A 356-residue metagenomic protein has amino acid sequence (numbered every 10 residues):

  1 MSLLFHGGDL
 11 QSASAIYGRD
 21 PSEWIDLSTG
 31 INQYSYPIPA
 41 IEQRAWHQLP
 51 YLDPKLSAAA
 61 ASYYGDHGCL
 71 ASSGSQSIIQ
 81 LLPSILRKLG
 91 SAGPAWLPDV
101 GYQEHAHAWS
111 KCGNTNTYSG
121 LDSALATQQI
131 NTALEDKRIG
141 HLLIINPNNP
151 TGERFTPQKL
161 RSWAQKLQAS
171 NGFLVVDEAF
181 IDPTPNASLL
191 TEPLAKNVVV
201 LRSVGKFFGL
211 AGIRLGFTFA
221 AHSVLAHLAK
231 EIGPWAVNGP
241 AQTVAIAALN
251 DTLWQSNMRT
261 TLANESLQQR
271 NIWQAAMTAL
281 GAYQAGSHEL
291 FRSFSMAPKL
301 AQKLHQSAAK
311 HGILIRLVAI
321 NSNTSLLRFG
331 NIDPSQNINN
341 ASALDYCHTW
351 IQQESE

Functional and structural regions predicted by a protein language model:
M1-A59, D66: N-terminal "arm"/small-domain region of PLP-dependent enzymes with the aminotransferase-like
H67-A95, Q103-E104, G216: Conserved beta-loop-alpha segment that forms the PLP phosphate-binding cup at the N-terminus of a helix
H67-L70, V200, L280-Y283, G312-V318: A short linear hydrophobic-aromatic micro-motif
K88-I145: PLP-dependent aminotransferase-like
D122-D182: Active-site phosphate-binding strand-loop segment of PLP-dependent enzymes
N197-M277, A282-Q284: PLP-dependent aminotransferase class I/II
A220, S293-P298, H311-E356: Conserved PLP-binding active-site segment of the aspartate aminotransferase-like
A263, M277-H311: Conserved PLP-binding catalytic core of the aspartate aminotransferase-like
